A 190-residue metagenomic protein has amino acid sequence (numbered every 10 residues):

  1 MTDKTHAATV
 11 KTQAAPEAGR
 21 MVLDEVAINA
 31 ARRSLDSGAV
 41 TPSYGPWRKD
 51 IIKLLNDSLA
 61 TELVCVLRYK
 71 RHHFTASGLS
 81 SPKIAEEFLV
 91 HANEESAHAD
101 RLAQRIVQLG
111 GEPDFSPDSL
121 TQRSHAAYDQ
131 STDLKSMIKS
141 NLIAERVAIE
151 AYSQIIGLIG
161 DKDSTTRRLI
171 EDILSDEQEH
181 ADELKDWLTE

Functional and structural regions predicted by a protein language model:
M1-E190: Iron-associated oxidoreductase/ferritin-like identity signal
